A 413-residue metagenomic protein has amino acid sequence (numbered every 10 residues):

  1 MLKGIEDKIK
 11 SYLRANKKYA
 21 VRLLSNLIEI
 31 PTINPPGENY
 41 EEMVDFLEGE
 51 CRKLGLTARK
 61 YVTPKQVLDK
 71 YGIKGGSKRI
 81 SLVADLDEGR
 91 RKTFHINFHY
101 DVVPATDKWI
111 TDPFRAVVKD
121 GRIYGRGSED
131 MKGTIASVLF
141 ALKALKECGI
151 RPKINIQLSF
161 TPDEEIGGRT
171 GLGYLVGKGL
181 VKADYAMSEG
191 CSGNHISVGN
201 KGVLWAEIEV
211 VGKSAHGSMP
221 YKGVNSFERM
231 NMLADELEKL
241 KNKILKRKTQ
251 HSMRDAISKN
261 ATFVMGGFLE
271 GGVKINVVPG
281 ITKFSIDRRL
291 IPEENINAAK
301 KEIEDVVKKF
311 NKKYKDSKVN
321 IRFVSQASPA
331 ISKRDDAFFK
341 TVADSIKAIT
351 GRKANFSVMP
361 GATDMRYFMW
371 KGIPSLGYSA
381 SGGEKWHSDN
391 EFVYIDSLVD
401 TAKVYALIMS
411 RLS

Functional and structural regions predicted by a protein language model:
M1-K8, A15, T32, K53 (+3 more regions): Metal-dependent amide/peptide-bond hydrolase catalytic core, centered on the "pita-bread" metallohydrolase fold
L2-I123, E147-P152: Acidic/His- and Gly-rich active-site-bordering loop/insert found across diverse amide/peptide-bond hydrolases
R59, F94-I96, S159, Y185-M187 (+2 more regions): Hydrophobic/aromatic beta-strand patches that form the interior of the parallel beta-sheet core in alpha/beta enzyme
V103-K119, V198-E209, D344-S345: Acidic-glycine-rich active-site phosphate/pyrophosphate-binding loop
K108-W109, K119-G121, A141-Q157, L237-R247: Phosphate-handling active-site elements
K119-D130, R352-N355, S388-N390: Short pre-catalytic strand/loop immediately N-terminal to key active-site residues, enriched for Gly-Thr
I123, M131-W205, D255, S413: Acidic/histidine-rich catalytic neighborhood of metal-dependent amide-processing enzymes
